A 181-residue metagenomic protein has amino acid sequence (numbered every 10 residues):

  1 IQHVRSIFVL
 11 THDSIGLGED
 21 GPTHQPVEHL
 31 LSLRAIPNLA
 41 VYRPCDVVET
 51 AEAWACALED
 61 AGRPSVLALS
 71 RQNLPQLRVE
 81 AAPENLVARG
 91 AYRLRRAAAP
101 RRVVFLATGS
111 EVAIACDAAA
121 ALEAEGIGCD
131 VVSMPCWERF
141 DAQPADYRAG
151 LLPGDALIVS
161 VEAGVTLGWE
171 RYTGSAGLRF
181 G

Functional and structural regions predicted by a protein language model:
Q2-R5, T11-D60, R96: Conserved thiamine diphosphate
I7, G16-P26, E59-G181: Thiamine diphosphate
